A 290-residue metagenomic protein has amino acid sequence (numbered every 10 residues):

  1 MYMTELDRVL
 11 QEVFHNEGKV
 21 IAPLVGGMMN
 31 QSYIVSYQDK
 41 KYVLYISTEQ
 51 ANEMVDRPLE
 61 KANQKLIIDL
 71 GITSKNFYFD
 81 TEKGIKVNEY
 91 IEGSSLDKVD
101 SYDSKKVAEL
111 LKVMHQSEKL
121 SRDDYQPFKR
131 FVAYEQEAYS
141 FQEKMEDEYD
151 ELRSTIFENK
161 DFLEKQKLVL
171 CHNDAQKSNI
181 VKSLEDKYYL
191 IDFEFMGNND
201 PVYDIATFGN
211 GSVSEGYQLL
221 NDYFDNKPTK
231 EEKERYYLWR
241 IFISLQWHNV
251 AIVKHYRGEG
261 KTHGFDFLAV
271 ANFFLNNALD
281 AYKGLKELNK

Functional and structural regions predicted by a protein language model:
Y2-E17, K119-N173, S178, S183-E185 (+2 more regions): An alpha-helical support segment within catalytic cores of ATP-dependent transferases
N16-L24: Short secondary-structure junctions
P23-P127, K144-D147: ATP-binding pocket architecture of kinase catalytic cores
M29-S36, V43-L44, F157-I205: Active-site acidic catalytic loop and adjacent metal/ATP-binding pocket of ATP-dependent phosphoryl transfer enzymes
E49, E82-K98, Y134-S140, L245-K261: A glycine-centered beta->alpha junction motif in the catalytic cores of kinase/phosphotransferase enzymes
E49, G93, Y188, M196-N198 (+1 more regions): Activation segment
E60-K61, K105, A206-F208, F265: Glycine-rich, phosphate-binding/catalytic loops in enzymes
V202-E231, I241-G260, A269-N277: Active-site activation/catalytic loop segments of kinase-like enzymes and analogous catalytic loops in related
